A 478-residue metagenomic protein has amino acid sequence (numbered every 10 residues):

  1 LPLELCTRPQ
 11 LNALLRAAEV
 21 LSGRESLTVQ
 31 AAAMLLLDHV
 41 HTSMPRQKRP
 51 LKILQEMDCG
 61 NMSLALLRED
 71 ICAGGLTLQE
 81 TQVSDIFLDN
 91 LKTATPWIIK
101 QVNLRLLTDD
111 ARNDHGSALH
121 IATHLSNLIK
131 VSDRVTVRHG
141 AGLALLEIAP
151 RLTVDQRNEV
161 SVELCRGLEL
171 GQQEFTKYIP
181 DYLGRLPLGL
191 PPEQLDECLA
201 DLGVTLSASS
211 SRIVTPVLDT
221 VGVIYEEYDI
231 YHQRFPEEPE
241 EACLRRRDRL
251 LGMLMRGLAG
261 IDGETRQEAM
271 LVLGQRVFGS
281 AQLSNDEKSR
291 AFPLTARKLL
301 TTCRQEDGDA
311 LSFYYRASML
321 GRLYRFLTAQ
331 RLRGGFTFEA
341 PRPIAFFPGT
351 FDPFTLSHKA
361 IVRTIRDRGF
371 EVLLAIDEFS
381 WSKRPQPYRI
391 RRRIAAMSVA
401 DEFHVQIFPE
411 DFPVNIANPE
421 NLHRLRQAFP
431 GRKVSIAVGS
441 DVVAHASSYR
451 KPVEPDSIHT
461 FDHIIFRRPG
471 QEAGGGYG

Functional and structural regions predicted by a protein language model:
L1, T28-H39, L66-A73, R105-L106 (+1 more regions): Non-membrane alpha-helical segments in proteins
P2-P9, L21, H39-Q47, G74-Q79 (+7 more regions): Residue-level signature of the C-terminal ends
R8-R16, P45-I53, E80-D89, G116-H124 (+4 more regions): Short sequence/structural elements of tandem HEAT/ARM alpha-solenoid repeats
A17-R24, K52-G60, I86-A94, H124-S132 (+4 more regions): Alpha-solenoid HEAT/Armadillo-like helical repeat scaffolds in large eukaryotic proteins
E25-Q30, G60-L67, T95-K100, T136-R138 (+3 more regions): Positions within the helices of HEAT/ARM-like alpha-solenoid repeats
A32-A33, P50, L67-I71, V102-N103 (+5 more regions): Conserved hydrophobic register position within alpha-solenoid helical repeats
L125, I129-K130, A141-R157, L164-L195 (+4 more regions): Extended amphipathic alpha-helical coiled-coil/heptad-repeat regions
L218, G222, Y228, H232-G252 (+1 more regions): Nucleotidyltransferase catalytic core that binds NTPs
